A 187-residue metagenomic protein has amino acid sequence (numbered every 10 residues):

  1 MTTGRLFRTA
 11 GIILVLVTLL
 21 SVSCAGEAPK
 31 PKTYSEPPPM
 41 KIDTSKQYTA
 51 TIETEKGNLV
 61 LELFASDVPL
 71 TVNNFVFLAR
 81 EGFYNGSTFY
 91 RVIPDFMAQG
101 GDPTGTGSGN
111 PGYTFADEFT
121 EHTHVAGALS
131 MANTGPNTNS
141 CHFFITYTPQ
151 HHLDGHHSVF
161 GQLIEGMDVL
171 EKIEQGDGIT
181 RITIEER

Functional and structural regions predicted by a protein language model:
T3-G11, L16-R187: Cyclophilin-like peptidyl-prolyl cis-trans isomerases
